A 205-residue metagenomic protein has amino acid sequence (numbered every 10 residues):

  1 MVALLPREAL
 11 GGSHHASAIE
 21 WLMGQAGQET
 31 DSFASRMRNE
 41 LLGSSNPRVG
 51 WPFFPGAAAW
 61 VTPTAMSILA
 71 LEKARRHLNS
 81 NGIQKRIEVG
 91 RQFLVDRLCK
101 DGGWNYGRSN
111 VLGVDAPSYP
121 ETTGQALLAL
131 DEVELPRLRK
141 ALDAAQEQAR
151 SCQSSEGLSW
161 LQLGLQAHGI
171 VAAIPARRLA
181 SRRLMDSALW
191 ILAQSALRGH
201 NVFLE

Functional and structural regions predicted by a protein language model:
M1-E20, G24-Q92, C99-K140, Q148-A173 (+1 more regions): An alpha-helical repeat/solenoid feature that recognizes helix-turn-helix modules
